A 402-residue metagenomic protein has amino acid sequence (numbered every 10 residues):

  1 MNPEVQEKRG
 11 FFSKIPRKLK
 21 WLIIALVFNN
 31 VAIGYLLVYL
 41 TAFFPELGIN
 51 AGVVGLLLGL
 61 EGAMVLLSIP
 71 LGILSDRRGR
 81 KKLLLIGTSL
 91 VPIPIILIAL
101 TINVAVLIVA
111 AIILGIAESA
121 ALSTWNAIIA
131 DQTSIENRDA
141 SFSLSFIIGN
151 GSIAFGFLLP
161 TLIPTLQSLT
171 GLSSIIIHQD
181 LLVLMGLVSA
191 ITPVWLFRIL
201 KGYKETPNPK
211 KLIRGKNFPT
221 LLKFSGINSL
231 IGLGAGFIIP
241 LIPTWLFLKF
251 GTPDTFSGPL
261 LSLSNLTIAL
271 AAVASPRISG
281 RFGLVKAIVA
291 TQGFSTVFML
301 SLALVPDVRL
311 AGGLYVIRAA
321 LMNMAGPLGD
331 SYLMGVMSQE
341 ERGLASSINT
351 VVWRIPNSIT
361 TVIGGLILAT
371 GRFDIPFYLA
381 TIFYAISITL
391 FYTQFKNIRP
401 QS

Functional and structural regions predicted by a protein language model:
K8-V65, L222-L261: Helix-loop boundary and gating motifs at the non-cytosolic
V27, P94, A105-A121, L310-M324: Hydrophobic core of transmembrane alpha-helices in multi-pass small-molecule transporters, especially MFS/SLC-type
L56-I73, S262-A274: Central cavity-lining transmembrane alpha-helices of secondary-active solute carriers, predominantly the Major
L66-N103: Conserved MFS/SLC helix-loop-helix module at the cytosolic interface between two early adjacent transmembrane helices
L67-G79, A271-L284, L368-A369: Helix-to-loop junctions at the C-terminal end of transmembrane segments in multipass secondary transporters
K82-L97, K286-S301, Y378-T381: Structural signature of the two symmetry-related core transmembrane helices
I112-G149: Cytoplasmic helix-loop-helix junction between adjacent transmembrane helices in 12-TM secondary transporters
S143-P164, V352-T360: Glycine-rich segments within core transmembrane alpha-helices of 12-TM secondary carriers
